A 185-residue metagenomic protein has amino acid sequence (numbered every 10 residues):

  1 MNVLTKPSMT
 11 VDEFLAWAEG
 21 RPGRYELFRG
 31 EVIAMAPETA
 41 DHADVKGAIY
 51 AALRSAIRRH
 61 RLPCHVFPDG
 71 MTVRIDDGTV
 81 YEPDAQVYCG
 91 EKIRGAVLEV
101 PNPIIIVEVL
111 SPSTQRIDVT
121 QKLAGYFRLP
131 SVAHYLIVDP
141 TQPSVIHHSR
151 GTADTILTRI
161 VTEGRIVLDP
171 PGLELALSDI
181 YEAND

Functional and structural regions predicted by a protein language model:
M1-D185: Gly/Pro/Ser/Thr-rich low-complexity, intrinsically disordered segments predominantly at protein N-termini
